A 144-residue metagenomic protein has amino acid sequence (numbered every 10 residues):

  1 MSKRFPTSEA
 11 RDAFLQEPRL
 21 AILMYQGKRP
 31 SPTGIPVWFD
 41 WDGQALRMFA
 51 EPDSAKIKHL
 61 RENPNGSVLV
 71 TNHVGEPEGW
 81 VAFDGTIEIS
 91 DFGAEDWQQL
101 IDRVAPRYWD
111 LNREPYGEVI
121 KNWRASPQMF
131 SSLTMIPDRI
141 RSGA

Functional and structural regions predicted by a protein language model:
M1-F5, P77-A144: Charged, gly/pro-rich active-site loop segments
M1-L20, P77: Extreme N-terminal tail/first-helix region
S8-R11, D42, D53, S132: Catalytic cores of transferase enzymes with a strong primary signal for eukaryotic protein kinases
P18-P52, L60, S67-T71, G79-A82: Short beta-strand segments
R19-L20, N65, W109, I140: Generic structural signal for secondary-structure transition and capping sites
D53, P64-V70, D110-I120: Short acidic (Asp/Glu) patches
